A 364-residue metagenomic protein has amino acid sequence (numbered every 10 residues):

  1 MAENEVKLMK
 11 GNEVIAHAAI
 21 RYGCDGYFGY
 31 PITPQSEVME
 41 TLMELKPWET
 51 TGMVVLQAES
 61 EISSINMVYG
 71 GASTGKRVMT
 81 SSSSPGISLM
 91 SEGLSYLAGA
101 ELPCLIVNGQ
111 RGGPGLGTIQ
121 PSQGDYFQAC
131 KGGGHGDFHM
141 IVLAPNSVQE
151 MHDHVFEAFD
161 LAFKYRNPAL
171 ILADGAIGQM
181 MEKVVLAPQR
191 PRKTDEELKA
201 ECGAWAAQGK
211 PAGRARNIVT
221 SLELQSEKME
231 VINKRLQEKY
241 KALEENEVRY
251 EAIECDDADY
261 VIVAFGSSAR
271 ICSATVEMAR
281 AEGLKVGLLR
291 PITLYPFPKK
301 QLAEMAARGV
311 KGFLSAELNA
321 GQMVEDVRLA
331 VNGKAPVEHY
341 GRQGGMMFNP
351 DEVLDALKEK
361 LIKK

Functional and structural regions predicted by a protein language model:
K7-E44: N-terminal glycine-rich anion-binding loops that anchor highly charged ligand groups
L8-V14, Q237-Y260, S273: Glycine-/acidic-rich phosphate or pyrophosphate-binding loops and their flanking alpha/beta elements
E37-K131, I141-F163: Thiamine diphosphate
M140-E196, E352-K364: Structural signature of the thiamine diphosphate
R166-A252: Conformationally flexible catalytic loops at phosphate/diphosphate-handling active centers
Y250-L289, Y295-Q301: Redox- and metal-dependent alpha/beta enzyme cores, enriched for Fe-S-associated oxidoreductases and cofactor-handling
E317-K364: Peripheral docking tails and interdomain loops at the edges of cofactor- or intermediate-handling domains
